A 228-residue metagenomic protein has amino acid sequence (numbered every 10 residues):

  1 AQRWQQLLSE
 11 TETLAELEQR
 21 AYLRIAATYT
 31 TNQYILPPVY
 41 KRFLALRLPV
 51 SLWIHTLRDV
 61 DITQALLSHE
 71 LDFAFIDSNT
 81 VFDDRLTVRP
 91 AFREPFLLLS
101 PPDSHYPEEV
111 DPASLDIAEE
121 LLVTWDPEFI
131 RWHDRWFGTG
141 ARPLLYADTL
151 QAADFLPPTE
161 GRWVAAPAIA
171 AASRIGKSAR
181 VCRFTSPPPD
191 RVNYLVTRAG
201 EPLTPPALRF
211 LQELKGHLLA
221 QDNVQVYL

Functional and structural regions predicted by a protein language model:
A1-A15: Alpha-helical "hinge/linker" immediately C-terminal to small N-terminal DNA-binding modules
A15-L23, D116: Immediate post-signal peptide segment of exported/extracytoplasmic ligand-binding proteins
R20-V81: Central regulatory/effector-binding core of bacterial HTH transcription factors
Y22-A26, A74, L121, V164 (+1 more regions): Short, well-ordered beta-strand segments
A45, R131-R135, A168-R180, S186-L228: C-terminal effector-binding regulatory domain of bacterial HTH transcription factors
R58-I62, L67-E70, D77, E128-C182: Hydrophobic hinge/microswitch elements
D77, Y106, P112-G140, L203-L211 (+1 more regions): Secondary-structure junction motif
T87-W125, D190-E201, L218-L219: Hydrophobic/proline-rich hinge and linker segments of small-molecule sensing/allosteric domains, predominantly
